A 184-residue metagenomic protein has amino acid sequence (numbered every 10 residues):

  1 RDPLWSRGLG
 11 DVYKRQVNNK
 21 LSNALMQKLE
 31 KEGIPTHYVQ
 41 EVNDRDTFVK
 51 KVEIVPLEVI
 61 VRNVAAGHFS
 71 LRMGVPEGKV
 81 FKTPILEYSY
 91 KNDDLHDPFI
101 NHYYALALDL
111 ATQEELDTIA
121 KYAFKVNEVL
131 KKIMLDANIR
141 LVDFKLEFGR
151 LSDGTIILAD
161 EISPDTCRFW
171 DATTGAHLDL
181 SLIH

Functional and structural regions predicted by a protein language model:
R1-Y13, I183-H184: Single conserved hydrophobic/aromatic residue that forms the stacking wall/gate of nucleotide- or nucleobase-binding
R7, P84-Q113: Residues forming anionic-ligand binding surfaces in small-molecule and nucleic-acid pockets of primarily soluble enzymes
R7, S70-M73, P98-F99, G154-I162: Short, well-ordered strand-loop elements centered on a beta-strand within folded domains, enriched for acidic residues
R7-K91: Active-site loop/lid in soluble adenylation, ligation, and acyl-transfer enzymes
H37-R45, M134-R150: A short glycine-rich, hydrophobically flanked beta-strand micro-motif that places a catalytic Asp/Glu for divalent metal
V61, L141-D160: Conserved metal-phosphate-binding beta-hairpin within the catalytic cores of diverse ATP-dependent phosphoryl-transfer
A111-V142: A long amphipathic alpha-helix within ATP-dependent nucleotide-binding catalytic cores
I162-I183: C-terminal helix-cap and adjacent tail motif
